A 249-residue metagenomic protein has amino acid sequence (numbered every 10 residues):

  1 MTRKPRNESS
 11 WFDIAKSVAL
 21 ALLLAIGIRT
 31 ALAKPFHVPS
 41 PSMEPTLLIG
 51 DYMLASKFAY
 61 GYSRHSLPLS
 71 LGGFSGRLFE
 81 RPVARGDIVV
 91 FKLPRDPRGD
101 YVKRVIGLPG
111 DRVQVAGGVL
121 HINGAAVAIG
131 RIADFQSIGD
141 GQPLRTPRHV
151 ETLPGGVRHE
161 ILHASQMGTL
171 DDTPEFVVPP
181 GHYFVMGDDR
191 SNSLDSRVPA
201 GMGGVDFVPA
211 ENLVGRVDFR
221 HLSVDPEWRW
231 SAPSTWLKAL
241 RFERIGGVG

Functional and structural regions predicted by a protein language model:
T2-F12, G27, A31-H37, S42-G249: Soluble "head" domains of membrane/secretory-pathway proteins
